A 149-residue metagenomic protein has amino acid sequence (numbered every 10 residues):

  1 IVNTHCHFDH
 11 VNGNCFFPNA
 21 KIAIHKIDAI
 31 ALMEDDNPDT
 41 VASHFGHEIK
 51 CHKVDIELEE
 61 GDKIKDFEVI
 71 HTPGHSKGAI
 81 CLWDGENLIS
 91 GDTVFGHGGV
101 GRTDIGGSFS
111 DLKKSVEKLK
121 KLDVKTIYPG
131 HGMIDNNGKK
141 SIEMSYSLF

Functional and structural regions predicted by a protein language model:
I1-D62: Active-site HxH/HxHxD metal-binding segment of metal-dependent hydrolases
E48-L82: Internal catalytic-core helix/loop-beta-alpha segment that presents or stabilizes conserved functional determinants
E68-H71, S76-F149: Metallo-beta-lactamase
